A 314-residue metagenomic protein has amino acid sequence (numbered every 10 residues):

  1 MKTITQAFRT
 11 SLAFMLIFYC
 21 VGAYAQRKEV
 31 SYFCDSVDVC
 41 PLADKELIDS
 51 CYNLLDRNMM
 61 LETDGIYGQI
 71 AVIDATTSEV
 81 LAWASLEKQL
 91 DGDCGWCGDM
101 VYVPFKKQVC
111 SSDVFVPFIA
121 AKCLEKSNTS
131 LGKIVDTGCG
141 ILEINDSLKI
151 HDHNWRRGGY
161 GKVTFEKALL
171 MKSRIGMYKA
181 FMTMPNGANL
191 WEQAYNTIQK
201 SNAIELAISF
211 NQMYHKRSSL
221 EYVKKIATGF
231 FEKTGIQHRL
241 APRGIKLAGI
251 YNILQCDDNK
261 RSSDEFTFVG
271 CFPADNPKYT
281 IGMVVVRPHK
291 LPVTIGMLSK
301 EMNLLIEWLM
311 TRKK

Functional and structural regions predicted by a protein language model:
M1-Q26: Bacterial Sec-dependent N-terminal signal peptides
A23-D38, K45, N128, W155-E166 (+1 more regions): Structured C-terminal helix/loop/strand segments within mature extracytoplasmic catalytic/sensor domains
R27-F115, S127-N128: Short pre-catalytic segments that frame enzyme active sites
C51, V80, P117-K122, M302-I306: Extended, hydrophobic alpha-helical segments in both membrane/secreted and soluble proteins
G65-A75, V135-I141, S218-E232, K314: Acidic/histidine-enriched alpha-helical segments
D74-D93, L124-T129, G140-I144, M171-R174 (+4 more regions): Glycine-rich, acidic and aromatic/proline-enriched surface loops and short helix-turn segments that act as binding
T76, F118-I119, N202-E205: Ca2+-coordinating acidic residues in Ca2+-binding motifs
A84, C110-V163, M171-R174: Short, glycine/proline-biased beta-turn/loop segments that scaffold the active-site neighborhood
